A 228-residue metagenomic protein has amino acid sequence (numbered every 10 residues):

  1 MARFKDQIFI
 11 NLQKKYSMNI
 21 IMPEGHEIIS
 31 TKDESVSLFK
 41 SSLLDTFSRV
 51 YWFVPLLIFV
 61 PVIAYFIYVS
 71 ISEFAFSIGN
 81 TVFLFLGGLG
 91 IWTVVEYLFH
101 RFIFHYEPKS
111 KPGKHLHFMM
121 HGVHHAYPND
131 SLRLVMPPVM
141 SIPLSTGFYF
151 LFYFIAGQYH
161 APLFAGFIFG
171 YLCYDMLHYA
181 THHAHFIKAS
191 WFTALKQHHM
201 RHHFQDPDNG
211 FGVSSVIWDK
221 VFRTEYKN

Functional and structural regions predicted by a protein language model:
M1-F164, M176, D208-N228: Non-catalytic, topology-defining segments of multipass membrane proteins
A75-S77, L172, A189-W191: N-terminal start-of-chain detector that recognizes signal peptides and the immediate post-cleavage beginning
H125, N129, T181-H185, F204: A broad detector of the eukaryotic-type serine/threonine protein kinase catalytic domain
I168-D175: Alpha-helical membrane-embedded segments
T181-F192, D208: Interfacial helix-loop-helix junctions of multi-pass membrane proteins
S190-Q197, H203: Functionally important transmembrane alpha-helices
